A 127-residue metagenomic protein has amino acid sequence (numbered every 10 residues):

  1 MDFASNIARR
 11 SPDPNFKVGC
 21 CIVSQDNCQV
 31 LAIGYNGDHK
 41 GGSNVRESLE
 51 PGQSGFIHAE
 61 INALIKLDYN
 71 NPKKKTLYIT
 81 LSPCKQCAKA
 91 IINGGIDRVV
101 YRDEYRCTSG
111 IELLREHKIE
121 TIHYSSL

Functional and structural regions predicted by a protein language model:
M1-L127: Zinc-dependent deaminase catalytic domain
